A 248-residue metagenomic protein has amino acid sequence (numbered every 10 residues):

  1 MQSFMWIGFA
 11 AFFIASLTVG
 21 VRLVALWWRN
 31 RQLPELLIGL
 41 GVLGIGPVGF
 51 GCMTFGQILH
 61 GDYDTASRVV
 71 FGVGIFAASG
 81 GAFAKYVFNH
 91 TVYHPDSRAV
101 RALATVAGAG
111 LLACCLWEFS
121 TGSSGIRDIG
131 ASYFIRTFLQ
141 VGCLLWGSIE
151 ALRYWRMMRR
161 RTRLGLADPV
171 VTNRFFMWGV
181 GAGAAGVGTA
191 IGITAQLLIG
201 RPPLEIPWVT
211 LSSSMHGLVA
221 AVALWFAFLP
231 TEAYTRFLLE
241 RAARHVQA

Functional and structural regions predicted by a protein language model:
M1-F13, C114-R153: Extracellular-loop-to-transmembrane junctions of the mid-late helices
M5-F13, R68-G81, A131-C143, I206-A220: Alpha-helical transmembrane segments of polytopic membrane proteins
F9-A25, R29, P34-H60, A77-A82 (+3 more regions): Hydrophobic alpha-helical transmembrane segments of multi-pass membrane proteins
T18-L23, F83-T91, V141-A167: Alpha-helical transmembrane segments in multipass membrane proteins, preferentially the mid-helix core
T18-W28, H60-G61, G72-T105, F119-S123 (+1 more regions): Internal transmembrane alpha-helix with an interfacial aromatic "cap," most often the third helix
V24-G39, Y63, H90-R101, R161-V170 (+1 more regions): Membrane-interface helix-boundary motifs at transmembrane edges
F88-T121, D128-F134, D168-V180, A243-H245: The cytoplasmic-loop to transmembrane-helix boundary for the fourth helix
G147-A151, R174-A248: C-terminal transmembrane-bundle signature of multipass membrane proteins, characterized by strong activation on
